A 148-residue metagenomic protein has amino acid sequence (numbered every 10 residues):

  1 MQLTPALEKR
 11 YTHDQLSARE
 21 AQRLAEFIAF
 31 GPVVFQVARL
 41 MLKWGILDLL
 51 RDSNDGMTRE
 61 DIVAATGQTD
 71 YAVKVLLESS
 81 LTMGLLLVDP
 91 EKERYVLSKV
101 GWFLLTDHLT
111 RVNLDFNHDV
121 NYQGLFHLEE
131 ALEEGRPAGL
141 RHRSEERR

Functional and structural regions predicted by a protein language model:
M1-P5: Eukaryotic partner-binding/assembly regions in large regulatory complexes
E8-L16, A21-M57, D61-R148: Conserved Class I S-adenosyl-L-methionine-dependent methyltransferase catalytic core
